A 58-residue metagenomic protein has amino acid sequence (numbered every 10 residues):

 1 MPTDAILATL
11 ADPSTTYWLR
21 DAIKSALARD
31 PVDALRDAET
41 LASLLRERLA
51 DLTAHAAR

Functional and structural regions predicted by a protein language model:
M1-R58: Alpha-helical propensity feature that highlights long, continuous alpha-helices across diverse contexts
